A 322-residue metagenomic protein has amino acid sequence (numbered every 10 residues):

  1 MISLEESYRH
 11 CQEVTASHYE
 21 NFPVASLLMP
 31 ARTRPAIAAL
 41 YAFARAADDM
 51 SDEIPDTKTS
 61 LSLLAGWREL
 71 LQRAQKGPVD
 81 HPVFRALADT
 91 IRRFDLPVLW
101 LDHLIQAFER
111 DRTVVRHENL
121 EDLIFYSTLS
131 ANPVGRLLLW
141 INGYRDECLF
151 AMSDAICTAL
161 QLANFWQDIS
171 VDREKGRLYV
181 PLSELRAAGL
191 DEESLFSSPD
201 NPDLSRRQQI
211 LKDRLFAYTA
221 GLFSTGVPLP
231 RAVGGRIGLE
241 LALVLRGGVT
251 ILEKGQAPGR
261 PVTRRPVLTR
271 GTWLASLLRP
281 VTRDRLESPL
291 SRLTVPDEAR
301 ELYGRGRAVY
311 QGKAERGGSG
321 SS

Functional and structural regions predicted by a protein language model:
M1-A159, W166, V171-S322: Catalytic cores of Mg2+-dependent Asp-rich isoprenoid enzymes
